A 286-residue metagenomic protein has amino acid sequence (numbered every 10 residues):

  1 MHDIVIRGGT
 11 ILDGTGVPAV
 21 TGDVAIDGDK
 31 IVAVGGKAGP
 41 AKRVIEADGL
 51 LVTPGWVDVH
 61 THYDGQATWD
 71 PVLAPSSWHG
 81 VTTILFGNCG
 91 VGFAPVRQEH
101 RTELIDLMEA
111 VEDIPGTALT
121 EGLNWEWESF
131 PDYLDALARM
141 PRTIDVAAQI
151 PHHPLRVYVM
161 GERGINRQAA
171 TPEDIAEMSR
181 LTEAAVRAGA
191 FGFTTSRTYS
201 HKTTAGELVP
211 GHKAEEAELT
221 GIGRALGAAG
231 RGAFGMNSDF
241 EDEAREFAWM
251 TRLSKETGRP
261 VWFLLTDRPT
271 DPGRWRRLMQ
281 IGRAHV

Functional and structural regions predicted by a protein language model:
M1-H2, P40-K42, D48, V52-P54 (+5 more regions): Short coil/turn connectors at secondary-structure junctions
M1-V5, I11-G55: Histidine-rich, glycine-flanked metal-binding segment
G9, V24, D29, G49 (+4 more regions): Divalent metal-coordination and catalytic microenvironments
L50, H62-G65, C89-G92, F240-E241 (+1 more regions): Acidic, glycine-rich active-site loops and adjacent beta-strand->loop/helix elements that engage anionic groups
L51-P75: Di-metal (Zn2+ and/or Mg2+/Mn2+) metal-binding site signature of metallo-dependent hydrolases with the MBL/beta-CASP
T53-H62, G164-R167, P260-L265: Short, basic, glycine/proline-bearing loop/turn elements
W69-G192: Divalent-metal coordination cores built from histidine and acidic residues
P131-R142, R167-H285: Histidine/acidic residue-rich metal-binding segments in metalloenzymes
